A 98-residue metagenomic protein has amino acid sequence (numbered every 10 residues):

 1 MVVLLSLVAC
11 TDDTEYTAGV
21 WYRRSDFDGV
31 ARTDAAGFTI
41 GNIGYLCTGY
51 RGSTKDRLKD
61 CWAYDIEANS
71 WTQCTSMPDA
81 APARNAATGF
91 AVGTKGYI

Functional and structural regions predicted by a protein language model:
M1-A9: Sec-dependent bacterial lipoprotein signal peptides
C10-I98: Kelch-like beta-propeller repeat domains
